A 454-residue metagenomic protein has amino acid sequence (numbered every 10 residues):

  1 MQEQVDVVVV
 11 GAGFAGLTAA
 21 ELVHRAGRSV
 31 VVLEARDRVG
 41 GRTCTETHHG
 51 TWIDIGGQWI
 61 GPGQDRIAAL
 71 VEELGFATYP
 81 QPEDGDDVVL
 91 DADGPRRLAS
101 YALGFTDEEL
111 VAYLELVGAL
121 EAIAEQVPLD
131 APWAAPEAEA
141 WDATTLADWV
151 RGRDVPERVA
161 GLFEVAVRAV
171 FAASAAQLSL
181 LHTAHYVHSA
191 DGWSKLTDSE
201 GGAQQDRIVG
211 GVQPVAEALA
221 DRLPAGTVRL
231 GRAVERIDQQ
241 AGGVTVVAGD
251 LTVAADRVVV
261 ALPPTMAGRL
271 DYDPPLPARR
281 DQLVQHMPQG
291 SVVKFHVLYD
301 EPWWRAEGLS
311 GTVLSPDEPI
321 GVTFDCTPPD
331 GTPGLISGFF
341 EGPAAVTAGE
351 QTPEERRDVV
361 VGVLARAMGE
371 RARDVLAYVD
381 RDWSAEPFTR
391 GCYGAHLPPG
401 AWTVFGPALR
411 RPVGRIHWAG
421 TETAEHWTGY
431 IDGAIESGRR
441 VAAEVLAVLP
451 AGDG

Functional and structural regions predicted by a protein language model:
Q2-D6, A15-T18, A26, A99 (+6 more regions): Conserved flavin/dinucleotide-binding core of flavoenzymes
V8-V10, L33, V234, T252-T265: Short hydrophobic core segments
H24-H48: Glycine-rich FAD pyrophosphate-binding loop
T51-I123: Dinucleotide-binding Rossmann-like beta1-alpha1 core, especially the glycine-rich loop that anchors the ADP
A68-V89, E157-F163, W303-G311, S315 (+1 more regions): A short alpha-helix-loop-beta-strand transition element characteristic of N-terminal alpha/beta dinucleotide-binding
P128-R232, A241, A261, I320 (+1 more regions): Active-site/ligand-binding neighborhood in enzyme catalytic cores
D238-V253: Conserved beta-strand-loop-beta-strand element in the redox core of flavoprotein oxidoreductases
V260-R279: Flavin (primarily FAD) binding-site architecture
